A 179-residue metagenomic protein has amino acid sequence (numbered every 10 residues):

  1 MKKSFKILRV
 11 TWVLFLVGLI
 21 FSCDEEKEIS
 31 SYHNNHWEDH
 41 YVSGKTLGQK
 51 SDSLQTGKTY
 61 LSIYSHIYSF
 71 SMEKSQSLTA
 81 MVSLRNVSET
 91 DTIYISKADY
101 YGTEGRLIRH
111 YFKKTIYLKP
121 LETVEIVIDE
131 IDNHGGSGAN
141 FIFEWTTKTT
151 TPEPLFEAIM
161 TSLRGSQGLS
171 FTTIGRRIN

Functional and structural regions predicted by a protein language model:
L19-S22: C-terminal motif of bacterial Sec signal peptides marking the signal peptidase cleavage site
D24-K27: Bacterial signal peptide processing site
S30-W37, D132-N179: Terminal connector regions
Y32-S51: Post-signal peptide N-terminal segment of mature Sec-exported envelope proteins
K74-M81: Short, solvent-exposed loop/turn segments enriched in Ser/Thr/Gly
L84-D91: Asparagine-centered strand-capping/turn motif at beta-strand->loop junctions
D91-A98, H110, E153-E157: Short, hydrophobic/aromatic beta-strand segments
T103-G138: Intrinsically disordered, low-complexity Pro/Gly/Ser/Thr-rich segments with frequent PxxP/GP/PP motifs and embedded
